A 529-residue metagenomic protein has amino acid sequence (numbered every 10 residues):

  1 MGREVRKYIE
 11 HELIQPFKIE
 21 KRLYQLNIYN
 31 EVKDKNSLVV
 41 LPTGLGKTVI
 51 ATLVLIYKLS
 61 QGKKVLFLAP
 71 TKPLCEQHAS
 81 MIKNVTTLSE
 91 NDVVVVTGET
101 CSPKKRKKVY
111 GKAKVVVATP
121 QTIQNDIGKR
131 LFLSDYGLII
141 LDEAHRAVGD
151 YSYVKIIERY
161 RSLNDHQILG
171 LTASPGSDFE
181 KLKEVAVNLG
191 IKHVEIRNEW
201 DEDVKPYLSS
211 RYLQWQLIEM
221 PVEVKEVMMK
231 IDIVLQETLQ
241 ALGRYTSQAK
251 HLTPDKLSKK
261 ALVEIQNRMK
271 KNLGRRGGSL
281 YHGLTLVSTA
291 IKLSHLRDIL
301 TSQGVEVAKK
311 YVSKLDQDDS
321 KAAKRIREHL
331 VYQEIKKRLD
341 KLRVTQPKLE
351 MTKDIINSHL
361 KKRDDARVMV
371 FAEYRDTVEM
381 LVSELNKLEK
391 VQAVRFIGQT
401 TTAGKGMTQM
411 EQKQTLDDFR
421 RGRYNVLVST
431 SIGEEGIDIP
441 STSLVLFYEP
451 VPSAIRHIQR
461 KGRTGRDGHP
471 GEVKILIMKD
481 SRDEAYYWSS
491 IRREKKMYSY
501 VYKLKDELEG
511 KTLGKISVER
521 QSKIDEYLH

Functional and structural regions predicted by a protein language model:
G2-V40: Conserved pre-motif I regulatory segment
T43, T48-I50, K63-N84, P175-K181 (+1 more regions): Conserved Walker A/P-loop ATP-binding site and its immediately adjacent core in helicase/helicase-like ATPase domains
E99-L138, E158-R159, S431-G436: Conserved helix/coil segment N-terminal to the catalytic DExD/H
C101-Y110, R367-F371, T377-S383, K390-T430: Conserved helicase ATPase core of P-loop NTP-dependent helicases/translocases
P120-Q124, K129-K181: SF2 helicase catalytic motif II
S152, I156, V194-K205, M229-S383: Helicase motor interdomain insertion/brace
Q167, R463-I491: Conserved segment of the helicase C-terminal RecA-like domain
G398-T400, N425, S431-D467: Conserved RecA-like helicase motor core of SF1/SF2 enzymes
